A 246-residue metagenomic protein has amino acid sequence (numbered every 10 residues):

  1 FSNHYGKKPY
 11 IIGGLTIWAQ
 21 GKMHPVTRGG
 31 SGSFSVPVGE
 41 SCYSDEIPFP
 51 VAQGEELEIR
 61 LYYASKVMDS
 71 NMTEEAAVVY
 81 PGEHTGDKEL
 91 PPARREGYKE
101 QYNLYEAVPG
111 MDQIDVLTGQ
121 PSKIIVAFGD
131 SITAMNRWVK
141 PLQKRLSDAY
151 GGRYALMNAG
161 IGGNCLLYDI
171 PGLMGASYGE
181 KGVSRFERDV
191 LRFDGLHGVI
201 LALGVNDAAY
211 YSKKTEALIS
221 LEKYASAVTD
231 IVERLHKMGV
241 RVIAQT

Functional and structural regions predicted by a protein language model:
F1-F128, A134, S147-G152: N-terminal secretory targeting modules
Y10, W18, G29, P37-Y43 (+2 more regions): Conserved SGNH/GDSL esterase-like catalytic core that processes O-acyl groups on lipids and polysaccharides
L57, I125, V199, R241-V242: Hydrophobic beta-strand segments of well-ordered beta-sheets in folded domains
E100-V108, C165-I170, A202, G239-V242: Noncatalytic linker/hinge segments flanking ATPase motor cores
A159, R234-K237, R241-T246: Extracellular serine-dependent O-acyl
